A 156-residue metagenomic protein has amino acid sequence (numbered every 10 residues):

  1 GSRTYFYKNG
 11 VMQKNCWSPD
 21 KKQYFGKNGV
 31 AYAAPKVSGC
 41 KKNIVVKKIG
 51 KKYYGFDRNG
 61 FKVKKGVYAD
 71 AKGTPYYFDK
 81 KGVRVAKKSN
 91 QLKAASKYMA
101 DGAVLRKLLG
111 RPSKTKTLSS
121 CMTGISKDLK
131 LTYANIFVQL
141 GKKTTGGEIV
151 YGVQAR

Functional and structural regions predicted by a protein language model:
G1-L108, T115-C121, G152: Extracellular adhesion/carbohydrate-binding repeat motifs centered on closely spaced tryptophans
D79-N90, T123-R156: Amphipathic N-proximal alpha-helical interface segments
